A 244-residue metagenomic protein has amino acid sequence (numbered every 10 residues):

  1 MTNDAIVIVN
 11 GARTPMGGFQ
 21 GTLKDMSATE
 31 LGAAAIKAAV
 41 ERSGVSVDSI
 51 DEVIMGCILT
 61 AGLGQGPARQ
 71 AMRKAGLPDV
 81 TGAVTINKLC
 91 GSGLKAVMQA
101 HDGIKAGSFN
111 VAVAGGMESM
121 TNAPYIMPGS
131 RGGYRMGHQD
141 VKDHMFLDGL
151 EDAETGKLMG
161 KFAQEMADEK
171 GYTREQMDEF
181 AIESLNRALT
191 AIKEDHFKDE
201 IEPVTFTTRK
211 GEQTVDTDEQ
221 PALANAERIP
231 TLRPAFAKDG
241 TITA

Functional and structural regions predicted by a protein language model:
M1-I58, G62-L63, P67-A71, A75 (+4 more regions): Conserved active-site "lid/cap" helical segment
A12-P15, G56-A61, K88-S92, G116-A123: Acidic, glycine-rich active-site loops and adjacent beta-strand->loop/helix elements that engage anionic groups
A12-T14, K24-A34, R42, Q176-A244: N-terminal extracellular/periplasmic Venus flytrap/periplasmic-binding protein-like
D48-G56, G82-N87, A114-G116, Q176-E183 (+1 more regions): Beta-strand segments within the central parallel beta-sheet cores of soluble alpha/beta enzyme folds
C57-A112, A153-L158, L223-A244: Conserved catalytic cysteine-centered active-site region of acyl-thioester-dependent Claisen-condensing enzymes
I86-E118, A167-H196: Active-site-proximal alpha-helical scaffold in enzymes
V111-E165: Flexible glycine-/small-residue-enriched beta->alpha junction loops that bind anionic phosphate/pyrophosphate groups
